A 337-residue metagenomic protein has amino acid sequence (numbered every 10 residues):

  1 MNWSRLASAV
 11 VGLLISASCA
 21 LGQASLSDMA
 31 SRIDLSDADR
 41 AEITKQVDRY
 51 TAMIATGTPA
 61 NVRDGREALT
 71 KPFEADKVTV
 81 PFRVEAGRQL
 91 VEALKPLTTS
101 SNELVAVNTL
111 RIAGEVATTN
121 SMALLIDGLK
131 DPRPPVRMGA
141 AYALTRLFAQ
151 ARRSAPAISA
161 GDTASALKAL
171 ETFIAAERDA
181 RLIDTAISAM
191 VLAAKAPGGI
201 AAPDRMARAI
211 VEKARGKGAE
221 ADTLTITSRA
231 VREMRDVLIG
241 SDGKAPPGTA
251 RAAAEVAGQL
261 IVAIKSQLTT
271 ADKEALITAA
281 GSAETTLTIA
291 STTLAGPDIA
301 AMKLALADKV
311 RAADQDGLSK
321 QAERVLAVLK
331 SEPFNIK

Functional and structural regions predicted by a protein language model:
M1-V10: Bacterial N-terminal signal peptides that target proteins for export
A9-S18: Bacterial N-terminal signal peptides
A20-A24: Boundary at the C-terminal end of the N-terminal hydrophobic targeting segment
S27-M29: N-terminal low-complexity, Pro/Thr/Ser-rich intrinsically disordered segments that act as propeptides or flexible
S31-A41, T51-E85, L104-T118, L124-D127 (+6 more regions): Structural detector for internal amphipathic alpha-helices that build alpha-solenoid repeat scaffolds
R32-A52, V78-T98, T118-L129, Q150-I174 (+2 more regions): Amphipathic alpha-helical scaffolding segments comprising HEAT/armadillo-like alpha-solenoid repeats
T56-A60, P96-L104, L129-P135, F173-R181 (+3 more regions): Short coil turns that connect the paired helices of HEAT/ARM alpha-solenoid repeats
A196-K337: Long internal repeat-built scaffold domains in very large eukaryotic proteins
